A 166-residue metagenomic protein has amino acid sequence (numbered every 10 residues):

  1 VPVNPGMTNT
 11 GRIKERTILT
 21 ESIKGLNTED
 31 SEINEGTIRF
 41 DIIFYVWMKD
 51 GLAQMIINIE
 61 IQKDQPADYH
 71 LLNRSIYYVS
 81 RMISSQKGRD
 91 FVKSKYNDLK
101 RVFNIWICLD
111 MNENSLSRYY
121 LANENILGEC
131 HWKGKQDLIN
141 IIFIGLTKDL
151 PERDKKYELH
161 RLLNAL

Functional and structural regions predicted by a protein language model:
V1-N140, L150-E152: Accessory alpha/beta interaction modules
D137-L138, I142-L166: An acidic, glycine-/histidine-flanked metal-binding catalytic module
